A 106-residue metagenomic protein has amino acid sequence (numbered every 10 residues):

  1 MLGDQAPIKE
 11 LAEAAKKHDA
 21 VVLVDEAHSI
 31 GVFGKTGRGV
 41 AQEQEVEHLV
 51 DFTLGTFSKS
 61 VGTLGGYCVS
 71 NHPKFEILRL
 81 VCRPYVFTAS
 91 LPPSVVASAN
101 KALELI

Functional and structural regions predicted by a protein language model:
M1-D19: Active-site core of PLP-dependent enzymes with the aminotransferase class I/II
H18-V24, H28, F33-I106: Active-site C-terminal subdomain of aminotransferase-like
